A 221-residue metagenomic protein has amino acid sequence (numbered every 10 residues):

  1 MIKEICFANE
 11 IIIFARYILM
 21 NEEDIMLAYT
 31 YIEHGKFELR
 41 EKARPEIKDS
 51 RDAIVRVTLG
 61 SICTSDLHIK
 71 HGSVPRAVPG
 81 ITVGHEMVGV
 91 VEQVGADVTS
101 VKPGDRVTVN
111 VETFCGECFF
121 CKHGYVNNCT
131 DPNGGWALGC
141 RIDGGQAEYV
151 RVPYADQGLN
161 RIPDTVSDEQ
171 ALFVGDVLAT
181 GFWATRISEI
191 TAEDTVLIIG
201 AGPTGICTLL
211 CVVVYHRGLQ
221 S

Functional and structural regions predicted by a protein language model:
I12-I25: Short, Lys/Arg-enriched N-terminal segments with co-localized hydrophobic residues within the first ~10-30 amino acids
I32, R44-P45, V78-G84, L138-D143 (+1 more regions): Short Gly/Pro-enriched turn/cap motifs at secondary-structure boundaries
P45-G60, H71-K122, P163-T165: Glycine-rich beta-strand-centered segment in the early N-terminal region that forms part of a ligand/cofactor-binding
C63, V111-N160, D164: Cysteine-cluster motifs in flexible loop/terminal segments that predominantly coordinate metals
S65-L67: Cytochrome P450 core scaffold surrounding the K-helix E-X-X-R motif and the conserved "meander" helix-loop region
R161-S221: Mid-domain Rossmann-like dinucleotide-binding core that forms the NAD(H)/NADP(H) cofactor-binding site
